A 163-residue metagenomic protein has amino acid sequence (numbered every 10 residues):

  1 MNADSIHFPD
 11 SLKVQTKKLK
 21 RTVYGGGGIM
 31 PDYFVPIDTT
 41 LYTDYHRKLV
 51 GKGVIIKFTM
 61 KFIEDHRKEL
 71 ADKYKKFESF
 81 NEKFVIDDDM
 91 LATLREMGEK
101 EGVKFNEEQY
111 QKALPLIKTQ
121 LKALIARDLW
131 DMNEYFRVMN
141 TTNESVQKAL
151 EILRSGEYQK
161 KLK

Functional and structural regions predicted by a protein language model:
M1-K163: Conserved functional hotspot residues or short segments at active or partner-binding sites across diverse domains
